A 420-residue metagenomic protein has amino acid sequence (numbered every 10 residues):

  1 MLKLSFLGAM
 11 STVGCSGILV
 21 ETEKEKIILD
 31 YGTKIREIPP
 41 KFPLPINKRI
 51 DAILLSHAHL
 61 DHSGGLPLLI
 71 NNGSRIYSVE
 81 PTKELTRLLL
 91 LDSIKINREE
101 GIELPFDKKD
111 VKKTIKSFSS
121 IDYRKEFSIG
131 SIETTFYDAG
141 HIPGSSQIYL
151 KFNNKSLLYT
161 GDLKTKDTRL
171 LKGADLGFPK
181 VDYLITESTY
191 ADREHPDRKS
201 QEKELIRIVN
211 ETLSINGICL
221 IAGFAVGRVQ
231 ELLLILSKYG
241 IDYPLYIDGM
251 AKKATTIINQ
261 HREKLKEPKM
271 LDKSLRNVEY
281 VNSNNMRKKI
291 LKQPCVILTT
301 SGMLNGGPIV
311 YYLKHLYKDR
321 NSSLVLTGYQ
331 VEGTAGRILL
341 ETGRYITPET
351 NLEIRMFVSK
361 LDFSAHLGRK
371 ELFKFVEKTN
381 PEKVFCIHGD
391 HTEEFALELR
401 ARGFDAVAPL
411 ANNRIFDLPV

Functional and structural regions predicted by a protein language model:
L2-T12, G17-L54, H59-S63, P67-K238 (+1 more regions): His/Asp/Glu-rich metal-coordinating catalytic cores of metallo-dependent phosphodiesterases/hydrolases acting on
D51, D182, C295, S322 (+1 more regions): Conserved acidic residues
S117-Y123, R276-N284, A408: Short acidic-hydrophobic, aromatic-tinged amphipathic segments that line or gate anion-handling sites
I132-F136, I258-K266, F375, L418-V420: Short, surface-exposed amphipathic charged segments that create phosphate/polyanion-binding patches used for binding
T186-K203, I221, P268-S274, L352-K370: Glycine-rich phosphate-binding "P-loop"
I206-T327, E332, I387: Hard-cation-handling environments
K318-E353: Redox- and metal-dependent alpha/beta enzyme cores, enriched for Fe-S-associated oxidoreductases and cofactor-handling
K360-T379, V384-L418: Internal alpha/beta domain cores that form substrate/cofactor-binding pockets in large enzymes and binding proteins
